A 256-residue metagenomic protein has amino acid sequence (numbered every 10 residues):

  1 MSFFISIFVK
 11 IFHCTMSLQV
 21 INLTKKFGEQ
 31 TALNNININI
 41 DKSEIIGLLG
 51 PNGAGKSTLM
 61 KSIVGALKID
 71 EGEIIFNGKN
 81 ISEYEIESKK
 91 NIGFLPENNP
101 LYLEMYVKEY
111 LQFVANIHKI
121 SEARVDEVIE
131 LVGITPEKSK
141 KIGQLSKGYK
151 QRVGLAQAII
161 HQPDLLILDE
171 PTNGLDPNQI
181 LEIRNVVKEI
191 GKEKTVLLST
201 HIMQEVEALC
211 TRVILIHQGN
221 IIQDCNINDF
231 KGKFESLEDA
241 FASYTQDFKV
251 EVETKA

Functional and structural regions predicted by a protein language model:
G72-E83, E87-S88: Conserved ABC transporter NBD signature motif
Q112, N116, E122-K138: Conserved ABC ATPase "signature" region
L166-E170: Catalytic Walker B motif of ABC-type/P-loop ATPase nucleotide-binding domains
I180-K192: Helical segment within the ABC ATPase nucleotide-binding domain
D224-C225: ABC ATPase "signature
